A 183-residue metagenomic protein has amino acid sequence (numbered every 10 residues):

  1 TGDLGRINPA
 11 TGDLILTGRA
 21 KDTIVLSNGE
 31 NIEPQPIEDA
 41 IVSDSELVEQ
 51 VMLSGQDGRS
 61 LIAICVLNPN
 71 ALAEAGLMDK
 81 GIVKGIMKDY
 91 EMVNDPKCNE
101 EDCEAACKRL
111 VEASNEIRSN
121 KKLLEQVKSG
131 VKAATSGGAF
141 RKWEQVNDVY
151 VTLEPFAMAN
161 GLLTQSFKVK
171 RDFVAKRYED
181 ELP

Functional and structural regions predicted by a protein language model:
G2-F140, E144, P155-M158: AMP-binding/adenylate-forming catalytic core of the ANL superfamily
T135, A139, Y178-P183: A short N-terminal helical cap/helix-turn-helix that marks the beginning of AMP-binding/adenylate-forming
G161: Short Cys/His-based metal-binding microdomains
